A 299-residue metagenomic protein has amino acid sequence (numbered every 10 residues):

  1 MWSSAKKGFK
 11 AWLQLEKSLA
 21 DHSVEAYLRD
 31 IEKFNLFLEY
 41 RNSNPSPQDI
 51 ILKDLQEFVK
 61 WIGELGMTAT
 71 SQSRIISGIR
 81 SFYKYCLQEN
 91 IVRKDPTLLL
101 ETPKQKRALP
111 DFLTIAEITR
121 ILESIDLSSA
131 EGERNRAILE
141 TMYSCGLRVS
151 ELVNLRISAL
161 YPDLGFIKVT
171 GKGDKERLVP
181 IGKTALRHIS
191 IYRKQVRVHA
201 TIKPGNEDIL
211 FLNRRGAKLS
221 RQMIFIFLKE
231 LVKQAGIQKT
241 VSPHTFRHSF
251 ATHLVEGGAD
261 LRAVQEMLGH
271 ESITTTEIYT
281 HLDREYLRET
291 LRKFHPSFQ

Functional and structural regions predicted by a protein language model:
M1-Q299: Conserved catalytic core of the tyrosine transesterase superfamily
